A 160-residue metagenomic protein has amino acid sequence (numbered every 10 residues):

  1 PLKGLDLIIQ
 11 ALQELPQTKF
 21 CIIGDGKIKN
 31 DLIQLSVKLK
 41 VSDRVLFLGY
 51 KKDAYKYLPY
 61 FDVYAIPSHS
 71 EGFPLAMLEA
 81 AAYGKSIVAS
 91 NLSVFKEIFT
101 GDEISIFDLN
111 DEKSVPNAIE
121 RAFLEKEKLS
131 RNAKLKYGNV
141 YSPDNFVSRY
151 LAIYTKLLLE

Functional and structural regions predicted by a protein language model:
P1-E14, K27-I33: A conserved mid-protein helix/loop that constitutes part of the nucleotide-sugar donor-binding site
I33-G49: Nucleotide-activated donor-binding/catalytic signature segment of Leloir-type glycosyltransferases, i.e., the conserved
Y50, H69: Aromatic "clamp/platform" in nucleotide-sugar-dependent glycosyltransferases that forms part of the donor/acceptor
E79, L92-I106: Short acidic/histidine- and often glycine-rich active-site loop of Leloir-type glycosyltransferases that engages
S86-A89: Short hydrophobic beta-strand element within catalytic cores of glycosyltransferases and related nucleotide-activated
G101-E112, R121-K126: Conserved acidic donor-binding segment of nucleotide-sugar-dependent glycosyltransferases
E127-K156: A charged, aromatic-enriched C-terminal amphipathic alpha-helix characteristic of glycosyltransferases across folds
